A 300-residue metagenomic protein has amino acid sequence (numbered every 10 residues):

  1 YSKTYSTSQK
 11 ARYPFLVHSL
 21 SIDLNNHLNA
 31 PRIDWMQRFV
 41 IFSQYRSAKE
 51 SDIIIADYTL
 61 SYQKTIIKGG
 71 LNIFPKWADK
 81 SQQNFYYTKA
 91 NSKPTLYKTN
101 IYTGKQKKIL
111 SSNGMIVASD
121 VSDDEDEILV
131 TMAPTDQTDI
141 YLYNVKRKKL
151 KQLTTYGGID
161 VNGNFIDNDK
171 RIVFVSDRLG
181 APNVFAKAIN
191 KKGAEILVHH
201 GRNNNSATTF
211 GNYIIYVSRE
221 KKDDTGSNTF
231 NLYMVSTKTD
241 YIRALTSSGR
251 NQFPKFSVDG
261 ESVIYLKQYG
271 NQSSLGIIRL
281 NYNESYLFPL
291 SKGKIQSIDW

Functional and structural regions predicted by a protein language model:
Y1-S21: Amphipathic beta-strand/beta-sheet edge segments enriched in Tyr/Trp
P31, W35-M36, D79-S81, D123-D124 (+3 more regions): Residue-level detector of Asp-centered blade-edge/turn motifs that repeat once per structural unit in beta-propeller
I33-A56, Q63: An edge-strand/N-cap motif at the start of beta-rich repeat modules
I41-Q44, N84-T88, E127-T131, R171-V175 (+2 more regions): Residue position within the beta-strands of beta-propeller blades
R46-K49, A90-K93, A133-T138, D177-P182 (+2 more regions): Short, solvent-exposed loop/turn segments at conserved positions within beta-propeller repeat blades
D57-I73, N100-M115, Y143-V161, K187-N203 (+2 more regions): Multi-bladed beta-propeller domains
